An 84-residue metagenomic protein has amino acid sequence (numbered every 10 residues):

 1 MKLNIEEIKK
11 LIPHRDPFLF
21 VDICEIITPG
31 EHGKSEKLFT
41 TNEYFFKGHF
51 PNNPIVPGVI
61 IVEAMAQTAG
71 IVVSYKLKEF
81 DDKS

Functional and structural regions predicted by a protein language model:
M1-K2, P29: Generic structural signal for short, solvent-exposed loop/turn connectors between secondary structure elements
K2, A69-S84: Hydrophobic beta-strand-centered segment that forms part of the acyl-chain substrate-binding groove
L3-I8: Short Pro/Gly-enriched beta-strand edge/turn motifs at strand-loop
D16-V56, I61, S74: Catalytic strand-loop segment that frames the active site of acyl-thioester-processing enzymes
I60-T68: Short amphipathic alpha-helical face segments that pack within enzyme cores and frequently flank/anchor catalytic
